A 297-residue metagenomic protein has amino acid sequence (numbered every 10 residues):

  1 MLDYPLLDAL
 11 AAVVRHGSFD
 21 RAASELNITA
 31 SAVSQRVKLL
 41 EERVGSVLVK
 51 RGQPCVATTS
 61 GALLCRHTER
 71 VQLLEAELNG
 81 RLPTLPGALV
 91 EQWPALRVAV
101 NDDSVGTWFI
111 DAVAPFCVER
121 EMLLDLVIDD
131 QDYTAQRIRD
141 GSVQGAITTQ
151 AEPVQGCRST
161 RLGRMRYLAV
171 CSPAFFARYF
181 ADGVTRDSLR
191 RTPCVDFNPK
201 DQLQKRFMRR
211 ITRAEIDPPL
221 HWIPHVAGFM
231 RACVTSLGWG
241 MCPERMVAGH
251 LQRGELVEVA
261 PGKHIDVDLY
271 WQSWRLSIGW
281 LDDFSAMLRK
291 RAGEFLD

Functional and structural regions predicted by a protein language model:
A11-N27: Short helix-boundary/capping micro-motifs
H16, E25, E41-V47, E119: Residue cluster at the C-terminal edge of the helix-turn-helix DNA-binding motif
T29, R36-L39: Residues within the DNA-recognition helix of helix-turn-helix
E41-S60: A short LG(V/I)-centered, amphipathic sequence patch enriched for acidic residue(s) preceding the LG motif
R43-V44, L64-L89, L288: Alpha-helical linker/hinge and terminal dimerization helices associated with HTH transcriptional regulators
E91-Q155: Central regulatory/effector-binding core of bacterial HTH transcription factors
R158-L237, L251-H264, E294-D297: C-terminal regulatory
P261-D297: A late-sequence structural motif
